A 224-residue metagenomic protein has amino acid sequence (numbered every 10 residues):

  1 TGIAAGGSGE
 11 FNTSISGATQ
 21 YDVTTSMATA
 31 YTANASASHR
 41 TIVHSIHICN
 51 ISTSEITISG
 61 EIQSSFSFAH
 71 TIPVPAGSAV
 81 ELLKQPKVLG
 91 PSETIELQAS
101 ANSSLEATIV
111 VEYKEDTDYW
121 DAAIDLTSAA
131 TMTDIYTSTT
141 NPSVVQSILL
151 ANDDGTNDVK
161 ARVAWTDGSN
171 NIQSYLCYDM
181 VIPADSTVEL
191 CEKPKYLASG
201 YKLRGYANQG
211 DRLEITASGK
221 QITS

Functional and structural regions predicted by a protein language model:
T1-R40, S45, C49, A99-S143 (+5 more regions): C-terminal interaction-tip segments
G2-G7, W165-T166, C177-Y178: A broad, low-specificity signal for short, low-complexity segments enriched in glycine/proline and polar/charged
S14, T29-T32, E55-S59, T71-P73 (+4 more regions): Ser/Thr- (and often Asn-) enriched beta-sheet segments in non-cytosolic proteins
V23, I42-V43, I51, I62 (+9 more regions): Extended aliphatic helical segments
A33-A37, H44, I51-I72, V159 (+1 more regions): N-terminal assembly/attachment segments of tailed bacteriophage virion structural proteins
I51, K87, S100, D153-G155 (+3 more regions): Short polar/acidic secondary-structure junctions
Q63-T94, D167-K202: Intrinsically disordered, low-complexity Pro/Gly/Ser/Thr-rich segments with frequent PxxP/GP/PP motifs and embedded
